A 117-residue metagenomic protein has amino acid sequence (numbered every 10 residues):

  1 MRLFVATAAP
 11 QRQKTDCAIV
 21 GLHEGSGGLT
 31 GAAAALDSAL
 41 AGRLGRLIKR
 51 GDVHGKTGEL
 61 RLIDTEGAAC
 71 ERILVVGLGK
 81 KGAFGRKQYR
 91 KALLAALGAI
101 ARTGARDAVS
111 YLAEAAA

Functional and structural regions predicted by a protein language model:
M1-A117: Glycine-/small-residue-enriched capping loops at alpha/beta junctions
